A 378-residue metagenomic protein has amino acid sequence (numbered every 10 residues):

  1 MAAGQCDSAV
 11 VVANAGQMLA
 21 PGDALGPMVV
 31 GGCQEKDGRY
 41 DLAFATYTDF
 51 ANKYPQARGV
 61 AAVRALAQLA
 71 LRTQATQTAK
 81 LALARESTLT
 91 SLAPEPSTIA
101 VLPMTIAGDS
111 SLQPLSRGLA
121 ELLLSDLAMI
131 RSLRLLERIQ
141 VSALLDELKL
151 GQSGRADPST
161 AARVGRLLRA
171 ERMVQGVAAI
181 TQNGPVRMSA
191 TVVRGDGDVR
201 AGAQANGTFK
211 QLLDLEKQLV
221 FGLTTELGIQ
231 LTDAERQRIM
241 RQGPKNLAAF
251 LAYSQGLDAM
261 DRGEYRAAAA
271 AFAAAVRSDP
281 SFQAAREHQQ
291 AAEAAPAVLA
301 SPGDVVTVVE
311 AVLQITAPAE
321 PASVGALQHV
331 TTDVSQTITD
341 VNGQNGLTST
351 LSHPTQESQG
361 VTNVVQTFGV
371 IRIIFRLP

Functional and structural regions predicted by a protein language model:
M1, A24, M28, R241-M260: Alpha-helical tetratricopeptide repeat
A15-M18, A51-N52, V276-R277: Conserved structural position within tetratricopeptide repeats
A45-A100, E216-A249, S281-T348, S352: Pro/Ala/Gly-rich low-complexity, hydrophilic intrinsically disordered segments
T76-S87, L122, D126, S142-L251: Catalytic-center loop of serine/cysteine hydrolases
